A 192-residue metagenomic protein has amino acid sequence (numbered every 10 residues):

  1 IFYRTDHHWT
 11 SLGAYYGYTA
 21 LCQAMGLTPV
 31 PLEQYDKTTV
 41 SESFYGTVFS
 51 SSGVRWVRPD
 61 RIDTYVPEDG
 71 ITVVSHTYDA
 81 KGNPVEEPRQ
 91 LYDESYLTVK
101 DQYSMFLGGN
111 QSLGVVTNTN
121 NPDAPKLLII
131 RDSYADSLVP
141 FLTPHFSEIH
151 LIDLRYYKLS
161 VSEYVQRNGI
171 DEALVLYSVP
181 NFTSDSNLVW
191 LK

Functional and structural regions predicted by a protein language model:
I1-K192: Extracellular glycan-modifying ectodomains
